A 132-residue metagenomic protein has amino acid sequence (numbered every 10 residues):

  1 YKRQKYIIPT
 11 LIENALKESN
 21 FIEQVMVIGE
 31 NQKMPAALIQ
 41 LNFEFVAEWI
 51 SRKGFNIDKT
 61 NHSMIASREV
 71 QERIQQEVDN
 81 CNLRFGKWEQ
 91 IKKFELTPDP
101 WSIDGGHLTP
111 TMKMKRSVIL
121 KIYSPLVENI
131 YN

Functional and structural regions predicted by a protein language model:
K2-K87, P100, G105: AMP-binding/adenylate-forming catalytic core of the ANL superfamily
V27, K93-L96: Hydrophobic/anchoring residues in structured secondary elements
E89, Y123-N132: A short N-terminal helical cap/helix-turn-helix that marks the beginning of AMP-binding/adenylate-forming
